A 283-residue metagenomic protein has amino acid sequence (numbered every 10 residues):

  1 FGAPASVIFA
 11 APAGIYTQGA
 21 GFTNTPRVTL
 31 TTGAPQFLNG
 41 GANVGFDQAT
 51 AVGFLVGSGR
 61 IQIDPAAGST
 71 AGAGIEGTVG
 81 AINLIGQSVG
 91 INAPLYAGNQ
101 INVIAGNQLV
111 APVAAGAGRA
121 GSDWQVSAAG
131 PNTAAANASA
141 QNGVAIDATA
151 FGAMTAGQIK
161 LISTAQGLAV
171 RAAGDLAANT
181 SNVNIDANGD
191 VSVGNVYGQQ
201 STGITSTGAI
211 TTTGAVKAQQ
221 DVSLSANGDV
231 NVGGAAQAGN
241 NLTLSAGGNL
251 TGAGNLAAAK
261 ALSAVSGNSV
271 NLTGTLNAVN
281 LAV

Functional and structural regions predicted by a protein language model:
F1-V283: Extracellular and secretory-pathway beta-repeat/beta-biased strand scaffolds
